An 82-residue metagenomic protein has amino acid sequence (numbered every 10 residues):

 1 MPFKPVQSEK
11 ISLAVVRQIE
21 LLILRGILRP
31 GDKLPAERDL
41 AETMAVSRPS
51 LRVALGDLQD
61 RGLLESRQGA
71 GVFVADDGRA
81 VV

Functional and structural regions predicted by a protein language model:
M1-V82: Short linear motifs at protein or domain termini
